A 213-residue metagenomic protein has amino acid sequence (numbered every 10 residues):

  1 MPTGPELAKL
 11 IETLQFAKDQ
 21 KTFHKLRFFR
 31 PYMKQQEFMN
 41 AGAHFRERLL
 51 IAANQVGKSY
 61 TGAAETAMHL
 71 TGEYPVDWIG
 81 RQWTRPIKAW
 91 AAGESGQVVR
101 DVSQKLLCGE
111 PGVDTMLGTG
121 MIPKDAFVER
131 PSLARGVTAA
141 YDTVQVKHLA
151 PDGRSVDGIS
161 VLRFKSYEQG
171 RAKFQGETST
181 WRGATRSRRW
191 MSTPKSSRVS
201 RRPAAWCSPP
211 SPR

Functional and structural regions predicted by a protein language model:
M1-R213: Phosphate/NTP-binding elements of NTP-utilizing enzymes
